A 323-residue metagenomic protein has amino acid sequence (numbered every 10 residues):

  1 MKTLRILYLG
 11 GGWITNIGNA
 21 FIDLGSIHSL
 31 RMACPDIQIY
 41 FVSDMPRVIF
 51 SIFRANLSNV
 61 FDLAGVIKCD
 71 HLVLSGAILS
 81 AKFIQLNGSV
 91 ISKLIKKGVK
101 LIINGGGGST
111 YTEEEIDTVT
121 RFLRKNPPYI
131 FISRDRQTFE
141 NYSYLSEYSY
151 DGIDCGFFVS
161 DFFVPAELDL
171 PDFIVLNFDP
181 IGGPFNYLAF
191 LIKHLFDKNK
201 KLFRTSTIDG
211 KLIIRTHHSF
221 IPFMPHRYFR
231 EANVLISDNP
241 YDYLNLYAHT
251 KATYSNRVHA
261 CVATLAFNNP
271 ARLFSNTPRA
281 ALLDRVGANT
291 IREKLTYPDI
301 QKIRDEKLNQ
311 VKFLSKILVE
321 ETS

Functional and structural regions predicted by a protein language model:
M1-S323: Active-site anion-handling motifs in enzyme catalytic cores
